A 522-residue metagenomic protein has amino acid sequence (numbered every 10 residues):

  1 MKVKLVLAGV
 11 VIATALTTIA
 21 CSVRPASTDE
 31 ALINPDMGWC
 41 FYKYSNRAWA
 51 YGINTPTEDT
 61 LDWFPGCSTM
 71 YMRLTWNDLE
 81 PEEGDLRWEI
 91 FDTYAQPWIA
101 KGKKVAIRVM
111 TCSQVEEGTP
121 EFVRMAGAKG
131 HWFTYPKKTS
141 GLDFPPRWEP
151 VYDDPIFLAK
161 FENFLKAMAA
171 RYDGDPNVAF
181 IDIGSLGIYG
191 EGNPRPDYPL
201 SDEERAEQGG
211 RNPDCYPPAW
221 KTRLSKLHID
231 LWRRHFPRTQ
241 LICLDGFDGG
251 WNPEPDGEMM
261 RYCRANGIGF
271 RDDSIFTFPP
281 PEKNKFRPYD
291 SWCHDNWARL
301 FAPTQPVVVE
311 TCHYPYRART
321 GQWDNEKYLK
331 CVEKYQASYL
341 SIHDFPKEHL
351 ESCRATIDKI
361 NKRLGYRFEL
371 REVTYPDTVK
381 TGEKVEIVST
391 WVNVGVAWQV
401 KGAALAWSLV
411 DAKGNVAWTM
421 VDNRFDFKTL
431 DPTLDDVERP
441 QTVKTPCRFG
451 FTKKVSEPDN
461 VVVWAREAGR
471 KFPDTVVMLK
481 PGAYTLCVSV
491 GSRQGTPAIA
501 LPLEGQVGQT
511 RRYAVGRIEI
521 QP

Functional and structural regions predicted by a protein language model:
M1-A8: Bacterial N-terminal signal peptides that target proteins for export
I12, L16-T28: Bacterial Sec-dependent signal peptides at the C-terminal "C-region" and cleavage site
R24-F157, R299-D324, L329-E333, A337-E351: N-terminal substrate-binding region of glycoside hydrolase catalytic domains
N54-T57, G84-Y94, L158-A167, Y216-D230 (+4 more regions): Well-ordered, non-membrane alpha-helical segments in soluble/globular domains
Y94-I99, P136-D182, L224-L231: An active-site-proximal structural segment forming one wall of the substrate-binding cleft that immediately precedes
S185-D202, N212-P237, I242-F301: Substrate-binding cleft/loops of secretory-pathway carbohydrate-active enzymes
G246-G249, E258-R371: Substrate-binding cleft of secreted/luminal carbohydrate-active enzymes
D358-P522: Extracellular/luminal regions of secreted and cell-surface proteins that mediate adhesion/ECM remodeling
